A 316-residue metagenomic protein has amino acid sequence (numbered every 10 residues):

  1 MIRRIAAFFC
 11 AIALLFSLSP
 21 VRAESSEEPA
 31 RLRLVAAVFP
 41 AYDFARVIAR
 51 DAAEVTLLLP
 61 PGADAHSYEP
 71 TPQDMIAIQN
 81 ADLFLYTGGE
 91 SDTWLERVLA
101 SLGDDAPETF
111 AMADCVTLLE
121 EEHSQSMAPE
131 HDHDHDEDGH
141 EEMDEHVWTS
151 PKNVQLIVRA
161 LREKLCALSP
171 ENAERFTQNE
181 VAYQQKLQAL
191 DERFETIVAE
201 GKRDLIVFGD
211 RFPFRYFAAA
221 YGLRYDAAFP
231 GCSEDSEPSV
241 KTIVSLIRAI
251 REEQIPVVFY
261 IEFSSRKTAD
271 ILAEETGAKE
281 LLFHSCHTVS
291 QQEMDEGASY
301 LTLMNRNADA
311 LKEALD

Functional and structural regions predicted by a protein language model:
M1-F9: Bacterial N-terminal signal peptides that target proteins for export
R3, L14, T149-N153: A short, ordered amphipathic alpha-helix with a cationic face
F8-S17: Bacterial N-terminal signal peptides
P20-D316: Extracytoplasmic metal-acquisition and chelation regions
